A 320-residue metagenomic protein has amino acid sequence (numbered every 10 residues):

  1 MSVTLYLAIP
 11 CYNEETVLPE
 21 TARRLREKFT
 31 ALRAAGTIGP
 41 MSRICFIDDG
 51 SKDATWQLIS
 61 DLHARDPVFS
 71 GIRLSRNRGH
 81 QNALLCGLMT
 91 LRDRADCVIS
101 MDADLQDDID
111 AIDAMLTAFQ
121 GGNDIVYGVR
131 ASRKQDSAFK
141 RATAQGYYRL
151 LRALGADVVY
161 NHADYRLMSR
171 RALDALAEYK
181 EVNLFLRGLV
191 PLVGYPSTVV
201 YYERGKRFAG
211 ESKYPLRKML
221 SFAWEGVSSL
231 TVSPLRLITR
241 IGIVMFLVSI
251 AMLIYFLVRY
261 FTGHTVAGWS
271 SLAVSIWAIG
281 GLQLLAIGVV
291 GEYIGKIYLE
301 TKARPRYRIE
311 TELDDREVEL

Functional and structural regions predicted by a protein language model:
M1-S137: Structured catalytic core of nucleotide-sugar glycosyltransferases
P10, L74-R76, R166, T239 (+2 more regions): Short conserved micro-motifs on helix faces and helix-strand junctions that flank and scaffold key functional residues
E27, A31, D61, R65 (+7 more regions): Conserved amphipathic alpha-helical interaction elements at protein-protein interfaces in regulatory, energy-coupling
D53, R166-S169, G242, G281: Residue-level detector of functionally special positions within alpha-helical transmembrane segments of multi-pass
S70-R76, H80-T90, C97, I109-L189 (+1 more regions): Acceptor/aglycone-binding surface of glycosyltransferases and processive sugar-polymer synthases
R76, A103, A156, Y202 (+1 more regions): Short, conserved catalytic or interaction motifs in soluble domains
F185-L320: Hydrophobic helical membrane-anchoring modules
